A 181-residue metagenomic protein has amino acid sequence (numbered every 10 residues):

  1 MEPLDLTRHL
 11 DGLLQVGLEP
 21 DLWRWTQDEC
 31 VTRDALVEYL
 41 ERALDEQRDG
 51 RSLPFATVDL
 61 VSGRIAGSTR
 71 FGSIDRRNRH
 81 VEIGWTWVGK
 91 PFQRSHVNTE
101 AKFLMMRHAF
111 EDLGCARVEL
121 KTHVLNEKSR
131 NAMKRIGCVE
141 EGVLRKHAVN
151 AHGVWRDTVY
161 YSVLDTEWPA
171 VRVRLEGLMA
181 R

Functional and structural regions predicted by a protein language model:
M1-S95, H108, D112, H152-R181: GNAT-family acyltransferases
E82, E100, R117-E119, K128 (+1 more regions): Amphipathic alpha-helical recognition patches that constitute DNA-binding helices
R94-H108, N131: Conserved acetyl-CoA-binding loop-helix of GNAT-fold acetyltransferases
E111-K121: Conserved GNAT acetyl-CoA-binding A-motif
K121, V139-H152: Conserved catalytic-core motifs of GNAT/GCN5-like acyltransferases
N126-G142: Conserved active-site alpha-helix within GNAT-family acetyltransferase domains
